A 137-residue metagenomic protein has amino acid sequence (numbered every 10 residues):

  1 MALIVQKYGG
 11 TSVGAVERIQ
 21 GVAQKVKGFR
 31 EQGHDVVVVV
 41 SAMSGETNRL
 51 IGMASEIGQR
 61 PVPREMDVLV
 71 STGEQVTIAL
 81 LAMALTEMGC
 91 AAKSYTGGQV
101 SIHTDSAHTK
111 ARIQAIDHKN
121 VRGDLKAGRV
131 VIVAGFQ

Functional and structural regions predicted by a protein language model:
M1-Q137: Nucleotide/pyrophosphate-binding catalytic subdomain
